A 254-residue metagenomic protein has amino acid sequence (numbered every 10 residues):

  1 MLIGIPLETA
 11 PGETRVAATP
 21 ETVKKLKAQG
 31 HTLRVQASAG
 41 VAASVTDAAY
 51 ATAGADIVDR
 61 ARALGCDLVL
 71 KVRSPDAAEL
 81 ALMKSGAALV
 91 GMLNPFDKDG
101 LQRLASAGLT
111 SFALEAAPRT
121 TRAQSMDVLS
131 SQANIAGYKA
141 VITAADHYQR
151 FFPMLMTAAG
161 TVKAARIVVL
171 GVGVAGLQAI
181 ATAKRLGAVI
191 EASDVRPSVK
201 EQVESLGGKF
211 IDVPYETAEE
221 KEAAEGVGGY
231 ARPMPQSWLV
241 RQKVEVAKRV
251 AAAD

Functional and structural regions predicted by a protein language model:
L2, E8, A77-R166: Glycine/serine-rich phosphate-binding loop and adjoining beta1-alpha1 elements at the start of nucleotide-handling
L2-R103, A107: An N-terminal-biased, well-structured beta-alpha scaffold segment characteristic of Rossmann-like dinucleotide-binding
P6-V45, P153-R249: Glycine-rich phosphate/diphosphate-binding loop of Rossmann-like nucleotide-binding domains
A37, R60-A61, M92-L93, L114-P118 (+2 more regions): Short beta->alpha connector loops at strand-helix junctions that form conserved, small/polar/Pro-enriched
T52-I57, K71-R73, Q149-P153, Q236-R241: Short gly/ser/thr-rich secondary-structure transition/capping motifs
S74, I135, G173-V174: Residue-level detector of alpha-helix initiation sites
E115-V141, H147, K209-S237, A251: Small/polar-residue-rich loop-to-helix segments that shape phosphate-bearing ligand pockets
